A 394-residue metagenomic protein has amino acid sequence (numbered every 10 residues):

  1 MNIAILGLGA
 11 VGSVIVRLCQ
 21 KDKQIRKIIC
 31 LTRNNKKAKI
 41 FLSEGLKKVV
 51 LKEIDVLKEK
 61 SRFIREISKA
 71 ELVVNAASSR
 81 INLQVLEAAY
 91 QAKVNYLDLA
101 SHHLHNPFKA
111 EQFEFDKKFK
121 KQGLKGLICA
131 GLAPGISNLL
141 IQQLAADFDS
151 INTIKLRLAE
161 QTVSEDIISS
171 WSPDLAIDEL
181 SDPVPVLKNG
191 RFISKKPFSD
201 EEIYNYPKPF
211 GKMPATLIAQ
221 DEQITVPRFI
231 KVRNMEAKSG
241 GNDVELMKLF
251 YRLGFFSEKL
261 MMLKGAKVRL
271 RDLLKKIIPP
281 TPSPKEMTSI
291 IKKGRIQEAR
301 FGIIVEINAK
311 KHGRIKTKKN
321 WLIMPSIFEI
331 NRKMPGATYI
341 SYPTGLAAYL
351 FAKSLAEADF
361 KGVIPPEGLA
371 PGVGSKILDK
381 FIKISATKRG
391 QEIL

Functional and structural regions predicted by a protein language model:
I3-G9: Conserved N-terminal Rossmann-fold NAD(P)-binding element of oxidoreductases
G12-S13: N-terminal Rossmann-fold NAD(P) dinucleotide-binding loop
N34-K36: Helix N-cap at the beta1-alpha1 junction of Rossmann-like dinucleotide-binding domains, i.e., the first residues
L46-K58: Rossmann-fold cofactor-recognition segment
V56, E71-L86, K93, S101-H102: N-terminal glycine-rich "phosphate-gripper" loop used for MgATP/nucleotide binding and carboxylate activation
V56-S68: Conserved Rossmann-fold cofactor-binding substructure of NAD(P)-dependent oxidoreductases
A100-K125: Rossmann-fold NAD(P)-binding glycine/threonine-rich loop
D147-L394: C-terminal catalytic/substrate-binding lobe primarily of soluble NAD(P)-dependent oxidoreductases
